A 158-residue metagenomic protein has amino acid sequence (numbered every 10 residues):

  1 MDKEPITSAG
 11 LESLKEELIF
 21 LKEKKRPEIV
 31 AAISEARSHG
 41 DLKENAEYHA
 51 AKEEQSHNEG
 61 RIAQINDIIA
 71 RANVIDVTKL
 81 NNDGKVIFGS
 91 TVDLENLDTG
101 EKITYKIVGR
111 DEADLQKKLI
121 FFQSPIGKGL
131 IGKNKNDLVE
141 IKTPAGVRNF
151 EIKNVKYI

Functional and structural regions predicted by a protein language model:
M1, E16, R37, I69-A70 (+2 more regions): Residue-level signal for pocket-adjacent positions within structured domains
M1-A63: N-terminal cationic and glycine-rich segments that engage phosphates or anionic surfaces
K3, V155-I158: Short hydrophobic/aromatic patches at helix-to-coil boundaries
L18, K22-K25, I69-N73, E95 (+1 more regions): Conserved NTP-handling cores and scaffolds of large molecular machines
K52-Q55, I68, E140-K142, N149-E151: Generic alpha-helical hydrophobic packing signal
R61-L80: Structured, basic alpha/beta domains of bacterial-type, RNA-associated proteins
I75-F150, K156: Non-DNA-binding regulatory cores of transcription-related proteins, predominantly C-terminal effector-binding
